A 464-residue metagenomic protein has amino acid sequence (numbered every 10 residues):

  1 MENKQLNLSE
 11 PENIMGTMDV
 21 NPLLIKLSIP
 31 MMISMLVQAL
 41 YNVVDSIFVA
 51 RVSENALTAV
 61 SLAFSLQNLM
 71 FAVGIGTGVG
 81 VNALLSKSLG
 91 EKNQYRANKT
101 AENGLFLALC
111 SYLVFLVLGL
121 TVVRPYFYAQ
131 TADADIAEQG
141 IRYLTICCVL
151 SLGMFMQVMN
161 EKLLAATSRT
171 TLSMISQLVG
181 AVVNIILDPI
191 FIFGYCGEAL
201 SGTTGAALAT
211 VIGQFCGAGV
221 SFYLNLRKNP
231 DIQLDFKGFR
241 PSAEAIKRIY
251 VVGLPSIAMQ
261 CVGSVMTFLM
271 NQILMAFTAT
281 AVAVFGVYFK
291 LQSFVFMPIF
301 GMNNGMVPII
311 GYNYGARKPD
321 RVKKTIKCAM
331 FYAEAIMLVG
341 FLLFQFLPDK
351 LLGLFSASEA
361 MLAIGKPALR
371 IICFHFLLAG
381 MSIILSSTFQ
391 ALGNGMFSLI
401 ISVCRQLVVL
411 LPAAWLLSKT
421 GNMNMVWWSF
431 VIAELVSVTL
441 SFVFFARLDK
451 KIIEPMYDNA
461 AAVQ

Functional and structural regions predicted by a protein language model:
M1-S28, L85-L152, E198-L254, I310-H375 (+1 more regions): Short alpha-helical transmembrane segments in multi-pass integral membrane proteins
T17, N21-L40, V44, L66-V73 (+6 more regions): Residue-level signal for short hydrophobic patches within transmembrane helices of multi-pass membrane transporters
K26-D45, I146, Q157, G180 (+5 more regions): Transmembrane helical elements of multi-pass membrane transporters/channels
L36, L40-T58, F127-A134, I190-S201 (+5 more regions): Helix-terminus/linker motif at the lipid-water interface of multi-pass membrane proteins
F48-N68, D135-Q139, T203-G205, A245-V252 (+5 more regions): Interfacial/gating helices of multi-pass transporter permease domains
L57-V117, M154-S173, V284-L342, F346-P348 (+1 more regions): Small-residue-rich hydrophobic transmembrane alpha-helices
L69-A72, L116, N184-P189, A218-F222 (+4 more regions): Hydrophobic transmembrane alpha-helices of multi-pass small-molecule transporters
G78, C147-A165, S173-A181, A206-S221 (+4 more regions): Short runs within selected transmembrane alpha-helices of multi-pass transporters and secretion channels
